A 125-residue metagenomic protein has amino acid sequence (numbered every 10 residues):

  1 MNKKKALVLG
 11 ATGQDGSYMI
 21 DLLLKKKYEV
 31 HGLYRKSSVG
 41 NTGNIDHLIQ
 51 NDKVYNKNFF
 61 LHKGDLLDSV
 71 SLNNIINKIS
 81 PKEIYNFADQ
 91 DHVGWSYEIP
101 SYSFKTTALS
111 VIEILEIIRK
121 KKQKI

Functional and structural regions predicted by a protein language model:
M1-I125: N-terminal Rossmann-like NAD(P)+-binding domain of SDR-like oxidoreductases, especially those catalyzing
